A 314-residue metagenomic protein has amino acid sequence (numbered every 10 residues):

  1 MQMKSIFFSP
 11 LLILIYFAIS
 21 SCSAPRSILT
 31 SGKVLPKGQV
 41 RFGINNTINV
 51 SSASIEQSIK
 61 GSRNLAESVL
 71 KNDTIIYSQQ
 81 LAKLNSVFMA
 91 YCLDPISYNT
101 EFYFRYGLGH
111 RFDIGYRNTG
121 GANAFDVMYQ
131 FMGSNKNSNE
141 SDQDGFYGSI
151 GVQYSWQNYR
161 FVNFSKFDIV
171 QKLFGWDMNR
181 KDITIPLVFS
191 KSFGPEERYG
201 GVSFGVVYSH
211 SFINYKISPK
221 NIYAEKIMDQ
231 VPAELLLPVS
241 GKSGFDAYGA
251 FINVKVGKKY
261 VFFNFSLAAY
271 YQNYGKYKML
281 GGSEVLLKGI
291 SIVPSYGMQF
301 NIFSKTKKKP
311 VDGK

Functional and structural regions predicted by a protein language model:
M1-P10: Bacterial N-terminal signal peptides that target proteins for export
Y16-I19: Bacterial Sec-type N-terminal signal peptides, specifically the leucine/valine-rich hydrophobic h-region
K33-G38, R111, M132-G148, S192-V202 (+2 more regions): Short loop/turn motifs that connect adjacent beta-strands in outer-membrane beta-barrel proteins
V34-S52, G148-Y154: Transmembrane beta-strand segments of Gram-negative outer membrane beta-barrel proteins
F42, Y106-A122, Q130-M132, F146-Q153 (+2 more regions): Transmembrane beta-strand segments that form the barrel wall of outer-membrane beta-barrel proteins
N45-L84, F164-V293, M298-G313: Outer-membrane beta-barrel transmembrane domain signature
C92-S97, D113-D126, N179, E196 (+2 more regions): Solvent-exposed loop/turn segments connecting transmembrane beta-strands in outer-membrane beta-barrel proteins
